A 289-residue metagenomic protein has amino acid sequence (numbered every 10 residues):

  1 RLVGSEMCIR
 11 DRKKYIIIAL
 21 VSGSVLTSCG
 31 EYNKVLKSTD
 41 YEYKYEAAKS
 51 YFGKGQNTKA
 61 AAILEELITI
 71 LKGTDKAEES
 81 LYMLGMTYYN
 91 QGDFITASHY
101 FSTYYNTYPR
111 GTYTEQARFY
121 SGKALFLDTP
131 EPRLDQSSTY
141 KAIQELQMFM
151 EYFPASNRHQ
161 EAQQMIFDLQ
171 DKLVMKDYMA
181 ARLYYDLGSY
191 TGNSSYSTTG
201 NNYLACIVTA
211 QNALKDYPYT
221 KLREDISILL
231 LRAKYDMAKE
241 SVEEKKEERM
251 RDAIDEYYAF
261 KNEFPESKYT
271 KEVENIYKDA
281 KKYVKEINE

Functional and structural regions predicted by a protein language model:
L2-I9: Short, small-residue-biased leader/transition segments that mark boundaries at the very start of proteins
V3, V25, L81: Conserved Rossmann-like nucleotide-binding pocket used by diverse enzymes that bind dinucleotide cofactors
C8, Y15-I17: Generic short N-terminal amphipathic or hydrophobic helices
K13-Y15, S28-E289: Acidic, polar-rich low-complexity tracts and alpha-helical solenoid repeat scaffolds
I18-S24: Bacterial N-terminal signal peptides
